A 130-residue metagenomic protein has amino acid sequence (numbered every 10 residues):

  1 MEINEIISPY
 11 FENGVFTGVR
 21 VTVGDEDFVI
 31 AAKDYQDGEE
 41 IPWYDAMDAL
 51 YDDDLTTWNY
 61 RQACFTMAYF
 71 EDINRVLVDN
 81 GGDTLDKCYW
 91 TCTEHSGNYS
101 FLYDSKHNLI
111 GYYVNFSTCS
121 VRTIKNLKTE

Functional and structural regions predicted by a protein language model:
M1-L55, K87-T91, N98-L102, N115-I124 (+1 more regions): Extracellular adhesion/carbohydrate-recognition regions
Y60-E130: C-terminal, surface-exposed recognition/capping segments
